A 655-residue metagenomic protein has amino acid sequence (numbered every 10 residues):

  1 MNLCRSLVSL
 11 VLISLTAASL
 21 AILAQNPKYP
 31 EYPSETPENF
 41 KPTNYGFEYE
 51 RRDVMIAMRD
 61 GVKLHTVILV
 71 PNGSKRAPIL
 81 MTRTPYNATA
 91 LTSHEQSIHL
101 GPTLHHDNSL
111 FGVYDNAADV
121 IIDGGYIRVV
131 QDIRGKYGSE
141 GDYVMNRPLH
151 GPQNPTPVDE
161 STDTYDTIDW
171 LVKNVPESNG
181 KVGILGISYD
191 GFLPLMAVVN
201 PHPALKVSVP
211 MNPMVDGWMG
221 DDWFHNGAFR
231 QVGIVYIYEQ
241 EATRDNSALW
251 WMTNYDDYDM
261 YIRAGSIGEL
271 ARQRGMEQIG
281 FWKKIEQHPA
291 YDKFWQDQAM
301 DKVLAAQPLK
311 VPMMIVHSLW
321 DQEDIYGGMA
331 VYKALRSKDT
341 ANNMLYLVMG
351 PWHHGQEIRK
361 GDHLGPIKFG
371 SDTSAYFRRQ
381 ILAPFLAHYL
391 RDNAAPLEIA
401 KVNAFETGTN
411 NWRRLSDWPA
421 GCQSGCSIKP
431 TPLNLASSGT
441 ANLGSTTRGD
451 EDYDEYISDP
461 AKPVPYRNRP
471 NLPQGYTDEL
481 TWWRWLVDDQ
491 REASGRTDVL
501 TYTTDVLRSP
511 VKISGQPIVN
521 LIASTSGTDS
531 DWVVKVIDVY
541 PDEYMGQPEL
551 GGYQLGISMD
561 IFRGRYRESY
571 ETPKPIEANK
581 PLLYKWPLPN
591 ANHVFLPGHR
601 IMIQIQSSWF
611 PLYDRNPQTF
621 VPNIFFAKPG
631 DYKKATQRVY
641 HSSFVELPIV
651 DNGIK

Functional and structural regions predicted by a protein language model:
N26-P30, P37, I262-I267, H363-K655: C-terminal, loop-rich substrate-recognition/catalytic regions characterized by aromatic stacking residues
T36-S74, T503, L507-S509: N-terminal cap/lid segment of alpha/beta-hydrolase-fold proteins
K75, I79-K173, D222, I358-F369 (+6 more regions): Cap/lid segment of the alpha/beta-hydrolase catalytic domain
T89, H99-D107, F111-D123, G138 (+2 more regions): Accessory cap/linker subdomain of secreted extracellular hydrolases
P176-S188: Alpha/beta-hydrolase fold nucleophile elbow
I187-M196: Glycine-rich nucleophile elbow surrounding the catalytic serine of serine-hydrolase chemistry
I315-H317: Short beta-strand/loop motif that positions the catalytic acidic residue of the alpha/beta-hydrolase fold
Q322-M329: Conserved alpha/beta-hydrolase "acid-adjacent" motif
